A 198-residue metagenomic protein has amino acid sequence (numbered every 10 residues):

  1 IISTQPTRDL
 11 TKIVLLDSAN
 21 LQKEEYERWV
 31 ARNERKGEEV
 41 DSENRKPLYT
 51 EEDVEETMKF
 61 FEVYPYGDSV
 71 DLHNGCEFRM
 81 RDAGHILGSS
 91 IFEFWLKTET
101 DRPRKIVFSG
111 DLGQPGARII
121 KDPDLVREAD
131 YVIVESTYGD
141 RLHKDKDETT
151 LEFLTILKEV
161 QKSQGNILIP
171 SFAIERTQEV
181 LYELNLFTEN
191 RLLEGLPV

Functional and structural regions predicted by a protein language model:
I1-P170, I174-E175, E179, N185-R191: His/Asp/Glu-rich metal-coordinating catalytic cores of metallo-dependent phosphodiesterases/hydrolases acting on
L192-V198: Interdomain boundary/hinge elements
